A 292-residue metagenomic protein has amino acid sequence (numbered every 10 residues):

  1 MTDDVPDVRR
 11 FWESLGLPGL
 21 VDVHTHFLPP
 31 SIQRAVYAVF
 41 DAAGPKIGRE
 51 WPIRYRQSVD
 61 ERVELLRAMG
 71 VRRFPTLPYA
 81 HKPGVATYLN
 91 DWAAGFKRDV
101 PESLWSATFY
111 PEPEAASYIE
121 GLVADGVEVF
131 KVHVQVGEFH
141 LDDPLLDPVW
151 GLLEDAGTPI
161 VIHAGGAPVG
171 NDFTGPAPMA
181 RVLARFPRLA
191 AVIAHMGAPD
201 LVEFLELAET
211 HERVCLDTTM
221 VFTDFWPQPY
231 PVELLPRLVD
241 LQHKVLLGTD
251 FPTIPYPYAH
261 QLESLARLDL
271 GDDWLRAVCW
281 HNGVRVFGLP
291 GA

Functional and structural regions predicted by a protein language model:
M1-V23, P30-R73, L241-K244, P255-A292: Mid-to-C-terminal alpha-helical segments outside catalytic/metal-binding sites
D3-D4, E128-V129, F139-L246: Catalytic pocket-lining loop regions of alpha/beta-barrel enzymes, especially the amidohydrolase/enolase/GH5 lineages
H24, L66, A93, L122 (+7 more regions): Conserved, mostly hydrophobic/aromatic
T25, P78, A107-P111, V132-V134 (+4 more regions): A cross-domain feature marking catalytic cores of carbohydrate-active enzymes and several ubiquitous metabolic/repair
H26-S31, H81-G84, E112-A115, G137 (+4 more regions): Active-site environment of divalent metal-dependent phosphoester hydrolases
P45-R56, P78, L104-P113, E138-L141: Active-site mouth loops of central-metabolism enzymes
R56-L66, Y88, P111-L122, L145: Short, acidic/polar
V63-L66, G70-V85, W92-Y110, K131: Short, well-structured secondary-structure segments
